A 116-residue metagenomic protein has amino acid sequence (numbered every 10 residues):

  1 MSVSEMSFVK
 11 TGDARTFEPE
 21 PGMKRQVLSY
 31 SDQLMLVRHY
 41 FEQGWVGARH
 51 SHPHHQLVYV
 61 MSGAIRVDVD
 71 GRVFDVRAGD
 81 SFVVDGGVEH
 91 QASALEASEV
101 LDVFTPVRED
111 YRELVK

Functional and structural regions predicted by a protein language model:
M1-Q33, K116: A short, N-terminal "cap"/entry segment at the start of jelly-roll beta-barrel domains of the cupin/DSBH fold
P21, M35-S51: Conserved short histidine dyad/triad with adjacent acidic residue
V37, Y59, V69, L101-F104 (+1 more regions): Anionic, Ser/Thr-rich low-complexity intrinsically disordered regions
Y40-F41, S51-V67: Short, conserved beta-strand element in jelly-roll/cupin
V46-A48, F82, G86-Q91: Histidine-centered metal-chelating micro-motifs
M61-S62, R77-A78, E96: A cytosolic small-molecule/anion-sensing beta-strand core signal
G71-G86: Short acidic-glycine-tyrosine-enriched beta hairpin
G86-D110: Ligand-binding loop in jelly-roll beta-barrel domains
